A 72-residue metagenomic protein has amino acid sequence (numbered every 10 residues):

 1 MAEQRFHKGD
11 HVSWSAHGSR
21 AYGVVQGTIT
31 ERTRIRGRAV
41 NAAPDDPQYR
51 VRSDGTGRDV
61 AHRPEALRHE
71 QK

Functional and structural regions predicted by a protein language model:
M1-R5, H17: Short, surface-exposed secondary-structure edge patches
H17-S19, T56: Short strand-connecting beta-turns/loops that link adjacent beta-strands
G23-V25: Conserved hydrophobic positions within beta-strands
T28-R34: Short, conserved beta-turn/loop elements at beta-strand boundaries and strand-helix junctions
R36-R38: Short beta-alpha junctions and helix-cap segments that line functional grooves
A42-K72: Intrinsically disordered, low-complexity, charged/polar segments
